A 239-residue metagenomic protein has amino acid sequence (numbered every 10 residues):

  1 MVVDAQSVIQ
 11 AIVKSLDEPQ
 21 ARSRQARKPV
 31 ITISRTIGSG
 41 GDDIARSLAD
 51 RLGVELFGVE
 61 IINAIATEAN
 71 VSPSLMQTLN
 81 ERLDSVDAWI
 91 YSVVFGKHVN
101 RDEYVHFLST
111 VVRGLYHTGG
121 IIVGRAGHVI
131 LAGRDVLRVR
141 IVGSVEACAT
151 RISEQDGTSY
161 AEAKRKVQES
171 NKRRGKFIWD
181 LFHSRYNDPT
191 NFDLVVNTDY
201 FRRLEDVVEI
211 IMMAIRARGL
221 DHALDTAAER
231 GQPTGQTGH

Functional and structural regions predicted by a protein language model:
M1-K28: Extreme N-terminal, non-catalytic leader segments that precede Walker-type/kinase nucleotide-binding cores
S15, V86, S159-L204: Small-molecule kinase domains that catalyze NTP-dependent phosphoryl transfer to phosphate-bearing small molecules
A26-I31, T118: Pre-Walker A (Motif I) flank of P-loop NTPase domains
I31-A49: Glycine-rich phosphate-binding P-loop
V54-T67: Short beta-strand-centered segment that lines the nucleotide-binding/catalytic pocket of NTP-utilizing
I65-G119: ATP-dependent small-molecule kinase phosphotransfer cores that center on conserved nucleotide phosphate-binding segments
G133-E154, Y160-V167: Conserved phosphate-donor/acceptor-positioning beta-strand/loop module used by diverse small-molecule
H183-H239: NTP-dependent small-molecule kinase module
